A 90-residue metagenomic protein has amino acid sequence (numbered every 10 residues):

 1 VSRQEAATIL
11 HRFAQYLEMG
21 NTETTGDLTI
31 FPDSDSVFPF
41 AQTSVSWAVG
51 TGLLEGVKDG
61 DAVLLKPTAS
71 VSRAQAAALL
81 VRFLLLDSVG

Functional and structural regions predicted by a protein language model:
V1-E5, R12-Q42, E55-S70, R82-G90: Feature responds to low-complexity, polar/acidic, surface-exposed segments characteristic of secreted/exported proteins
G52: Glycine-centered, phosphate/nucleic-acid-interacting loop/turn motifs that mediate DNA/RNA or nucleotide
